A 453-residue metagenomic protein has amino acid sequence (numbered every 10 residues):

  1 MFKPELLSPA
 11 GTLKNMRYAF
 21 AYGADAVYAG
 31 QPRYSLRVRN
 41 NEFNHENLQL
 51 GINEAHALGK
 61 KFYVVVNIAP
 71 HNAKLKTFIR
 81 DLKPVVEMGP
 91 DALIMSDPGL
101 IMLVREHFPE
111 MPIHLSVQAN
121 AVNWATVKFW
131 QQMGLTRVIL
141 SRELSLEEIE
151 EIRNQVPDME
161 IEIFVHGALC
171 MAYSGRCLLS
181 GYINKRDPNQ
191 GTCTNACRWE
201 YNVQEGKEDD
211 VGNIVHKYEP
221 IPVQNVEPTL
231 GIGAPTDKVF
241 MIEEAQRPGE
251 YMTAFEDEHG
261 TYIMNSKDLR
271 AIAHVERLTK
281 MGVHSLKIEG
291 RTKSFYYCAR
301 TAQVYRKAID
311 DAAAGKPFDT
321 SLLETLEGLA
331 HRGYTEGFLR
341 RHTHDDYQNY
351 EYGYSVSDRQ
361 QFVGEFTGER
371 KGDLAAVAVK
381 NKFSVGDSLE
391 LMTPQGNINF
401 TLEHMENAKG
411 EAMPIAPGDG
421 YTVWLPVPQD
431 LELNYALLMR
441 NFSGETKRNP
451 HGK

Functional and structural regions predicted by a protein language model:
F2-A121, I139-L140, E147-S285, T292-T367 (+2 more regions): Active-site pocket-lining/capping segments in soluble small-molecule metabolic enzymes
N123-A125: Conserved nucleotide-cofactor-binding alpha/beta core module
G134-L135: As written
E369-K371: Short acidic-glycine loop/turn motifs at beta-strand connectors
